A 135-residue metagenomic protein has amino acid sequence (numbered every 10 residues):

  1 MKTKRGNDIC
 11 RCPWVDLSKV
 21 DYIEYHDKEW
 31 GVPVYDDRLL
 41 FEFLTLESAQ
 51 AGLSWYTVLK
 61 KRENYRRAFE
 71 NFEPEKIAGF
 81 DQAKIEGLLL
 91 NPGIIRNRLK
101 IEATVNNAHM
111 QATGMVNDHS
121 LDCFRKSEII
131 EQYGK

Functional and structural regions predicted by a protein language model:
M1-K135: HhH-family (HhH-GPD) DNA N-glycosylase catalytic core used in base-excision repair
